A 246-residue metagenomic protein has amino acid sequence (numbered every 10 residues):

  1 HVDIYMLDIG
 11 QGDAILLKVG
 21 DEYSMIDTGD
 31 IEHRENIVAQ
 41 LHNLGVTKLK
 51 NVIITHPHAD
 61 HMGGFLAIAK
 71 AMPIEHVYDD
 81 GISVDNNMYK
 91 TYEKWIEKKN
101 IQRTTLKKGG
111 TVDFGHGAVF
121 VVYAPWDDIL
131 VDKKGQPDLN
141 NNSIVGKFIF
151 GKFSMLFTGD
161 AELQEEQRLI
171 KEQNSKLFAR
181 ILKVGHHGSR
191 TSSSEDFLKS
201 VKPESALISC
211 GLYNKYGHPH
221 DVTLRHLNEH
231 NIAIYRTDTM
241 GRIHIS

Functional and structural regions predicted by a protein language model:
H1-S246: Non-globular, low-confidence helical/coil segments that flank catalytic cores
